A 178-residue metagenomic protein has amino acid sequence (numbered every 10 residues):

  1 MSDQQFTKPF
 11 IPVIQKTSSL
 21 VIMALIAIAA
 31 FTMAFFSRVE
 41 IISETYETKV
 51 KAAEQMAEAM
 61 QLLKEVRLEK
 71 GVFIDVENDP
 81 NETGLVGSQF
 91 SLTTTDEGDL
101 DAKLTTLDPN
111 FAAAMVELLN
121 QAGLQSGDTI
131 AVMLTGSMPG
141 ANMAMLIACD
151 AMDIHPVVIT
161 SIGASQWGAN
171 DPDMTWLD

Functional and structural regions predicted by a protein language model:
M1-I14: N-terminal Lys/Arg-rich, disordered targeting/topogenic segments
I14-I22, I154: Alpha-helical transmembrane segments and their helix-start/interface "positive-inside/aromatic belt" motifs in integral
S19-S37: Hydrophobic membrane-insertion alpha-helices, especially the h-region of bacterial N-terminal signal peptides
V39-A53: Ser/Thr/Pro/Gly-rich low-complexity linker/stalk segments immediately outside membranes or between
K51-N110: N-terminal, Lys/Arg-enriched amphipathic/low-complexity engagement segments that precede the first folded domain
N110, V116-A122, S126-T175: Membrane-embedded segments
